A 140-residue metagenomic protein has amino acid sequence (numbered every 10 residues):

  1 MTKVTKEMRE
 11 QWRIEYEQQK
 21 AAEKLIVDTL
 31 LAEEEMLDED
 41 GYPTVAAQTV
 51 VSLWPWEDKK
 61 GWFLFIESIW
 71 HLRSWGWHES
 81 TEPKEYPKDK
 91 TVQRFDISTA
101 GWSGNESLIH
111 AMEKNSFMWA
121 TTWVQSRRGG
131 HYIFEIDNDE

Functional and structural regions predicted by a protein language model:
T2-A21: Non-catalytic accessory regions used for complex assembly or targeting
V4, P83, T121-Q125: Assembly/interface hotspot detector across virion components, adhesins/toxins, and nucleic-acid enzymes
M8, V50-S52, D58, I66 (+5 more regions): Acidic, low-complexity intrinsically disordered regions
Q11, Q18-Q19, Q48, Q93 (+1 more regions): Residue-identity detector for glutamine
A21-V92: An N-terminal amphipathic alpha-helical segment
G61, D89-F95, R127-I133: Generic structural motif recognizing short loop/turn segments at the entrances and edges of beta-strands
W77-E113: Amphipathic, interaction-prone secondary-structure segments
W102-E140: Short, compact, well-ordered microdomains
